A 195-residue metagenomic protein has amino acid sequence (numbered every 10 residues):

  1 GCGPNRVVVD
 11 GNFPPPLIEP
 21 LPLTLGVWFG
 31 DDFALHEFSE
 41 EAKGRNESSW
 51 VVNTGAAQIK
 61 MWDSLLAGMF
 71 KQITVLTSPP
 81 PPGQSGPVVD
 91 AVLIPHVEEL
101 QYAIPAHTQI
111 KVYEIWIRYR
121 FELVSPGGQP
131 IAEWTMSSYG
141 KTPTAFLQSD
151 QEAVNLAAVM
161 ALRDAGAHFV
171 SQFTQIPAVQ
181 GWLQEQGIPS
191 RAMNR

Functional and structural regions predicted by a protein language model:
C2-L65, T174-R195: A structural "domain/chain start" motif
G3-V8, S78-E133, T144: Surface-exposed short loop/turn segments
G30, L76-S78: Conserved beta-strand termini and adjacent loop/short-helix elements that scaffold enzyme active sites in alpha/beta
G30-A34, H96-Y102, S137-Y139: Generic short beta-strand segments
R45-G55, V124-T174: Short secondary-structure boundary motifs at beta->alpha junctions and helix caps
S64-Q72, E99, V124-P126: Generic signature of mature, soluble extracytoplasmic domains
L66-V75, G166-A178: Sec-exported extracytoplasmic/periplasmic mature domains
